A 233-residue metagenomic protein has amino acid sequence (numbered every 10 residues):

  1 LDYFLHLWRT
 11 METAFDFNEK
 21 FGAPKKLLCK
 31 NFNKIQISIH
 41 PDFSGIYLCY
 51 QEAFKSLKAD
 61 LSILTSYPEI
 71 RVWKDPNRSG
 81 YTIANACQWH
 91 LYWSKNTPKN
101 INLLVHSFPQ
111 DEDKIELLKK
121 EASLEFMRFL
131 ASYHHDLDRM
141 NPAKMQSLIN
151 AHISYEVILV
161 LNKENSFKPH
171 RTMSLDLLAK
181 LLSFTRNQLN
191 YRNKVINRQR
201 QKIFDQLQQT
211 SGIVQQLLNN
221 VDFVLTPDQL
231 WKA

Functional and structural regions predicted by a protein language model:
F4-L104: Short, charged/polar connector segments at secondary-structure boundaries
T65, R171-T172: Short helix-terminating capping/connector loops at secondary-structure junctions
K99-R171: Amphipathic, charge-rich alpha-helical segments that serve as recognition/docking helices
S174-K180: Short alpha-helical "recognition helix" segments of helix-turn-helix
Q188-N190: Helix-turn-helix DNA-binding helix
N193-A233: Charged, long alpha-helical assembly modules
